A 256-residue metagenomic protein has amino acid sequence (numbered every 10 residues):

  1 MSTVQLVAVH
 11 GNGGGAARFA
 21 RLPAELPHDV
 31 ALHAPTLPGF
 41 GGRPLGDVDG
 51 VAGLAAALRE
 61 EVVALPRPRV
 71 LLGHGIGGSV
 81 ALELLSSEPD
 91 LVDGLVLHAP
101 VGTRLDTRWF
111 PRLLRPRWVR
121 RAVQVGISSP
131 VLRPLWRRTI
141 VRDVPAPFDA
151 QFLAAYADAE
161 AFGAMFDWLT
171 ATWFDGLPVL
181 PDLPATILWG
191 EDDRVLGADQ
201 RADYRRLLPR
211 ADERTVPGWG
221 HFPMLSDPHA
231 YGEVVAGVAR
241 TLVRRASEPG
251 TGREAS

Functional and structural regions predicted by a protein language model:
S2-P44: Conserved HGGG/HGGXW glycine-rich cap/lid loop of the alpha/beta-hydrolase fold
V7-G11, H74, W189: The conserved beta1-alpha1 loop
A24, H33-L72, E233: Active-site loop/oxyanion-hole signature of alpha/beta-hydrolase fold enzymes
G73, G77, A81: Gly/Ala-rich beta-loop-alpha elbow adjacent to hydrolase catalytic centers
S86, V92-V123: Flexible "cap/lid" loop of the alpha/beta hydrolase fold
G126-L180: Conserved alpha/beta-hydrolase catalytic His-Asp/Glu region
F166-R206, T215: Conserved serine/cysteine hydrolase catalytic core
V216-G232: Catalytic histidine-centered segment of alpha/beta-hydrolase-like enzymes
